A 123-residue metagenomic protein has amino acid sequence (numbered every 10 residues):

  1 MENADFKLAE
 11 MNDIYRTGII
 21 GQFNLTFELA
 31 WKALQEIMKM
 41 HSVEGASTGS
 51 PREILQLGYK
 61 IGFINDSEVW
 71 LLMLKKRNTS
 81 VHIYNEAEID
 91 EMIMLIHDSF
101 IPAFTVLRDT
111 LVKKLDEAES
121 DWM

Functional and structural regions predicted by a protein language model:
M1-M123: Solvent-exposed interaction patches of small proteins and small membrane subunits
